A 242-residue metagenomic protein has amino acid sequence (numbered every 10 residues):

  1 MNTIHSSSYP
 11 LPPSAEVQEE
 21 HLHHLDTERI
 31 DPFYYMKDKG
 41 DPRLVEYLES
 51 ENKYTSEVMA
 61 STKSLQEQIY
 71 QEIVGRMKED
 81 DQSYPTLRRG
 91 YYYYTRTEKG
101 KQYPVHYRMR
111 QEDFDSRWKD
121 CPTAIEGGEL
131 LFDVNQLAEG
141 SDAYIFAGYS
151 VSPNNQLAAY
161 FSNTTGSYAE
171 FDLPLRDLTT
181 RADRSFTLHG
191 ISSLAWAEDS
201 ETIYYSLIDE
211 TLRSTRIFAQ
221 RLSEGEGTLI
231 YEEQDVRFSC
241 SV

Functional and structural regions predicted by a protein language model:
M1-V242: Beta-propeller folds
